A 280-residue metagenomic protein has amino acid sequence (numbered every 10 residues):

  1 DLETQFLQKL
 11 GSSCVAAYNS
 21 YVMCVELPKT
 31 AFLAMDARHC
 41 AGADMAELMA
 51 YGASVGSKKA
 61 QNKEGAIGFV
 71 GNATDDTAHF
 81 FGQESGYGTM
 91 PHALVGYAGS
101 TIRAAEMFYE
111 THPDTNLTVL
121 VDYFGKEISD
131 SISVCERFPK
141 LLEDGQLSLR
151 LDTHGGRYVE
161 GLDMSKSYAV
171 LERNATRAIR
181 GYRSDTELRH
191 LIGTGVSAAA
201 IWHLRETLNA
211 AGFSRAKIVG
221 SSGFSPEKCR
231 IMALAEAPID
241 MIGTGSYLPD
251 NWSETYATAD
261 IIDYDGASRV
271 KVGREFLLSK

Functional and structural regions predicted by a protein language model:
D1-A211, P226-E227, I231: Buried, small/hydrophobic-residue-enriched core segments of structured protein domains
S214-E227, A233, D240-T244: Hydrophobic alpha-helical bundle architecture
A237-T258: Glycine-rich phosphate-binding active-site loops on the catalytic face of alpha/beta enzymes
S253-K280: Hydrophobic, secondary-structure "cap" segments at the distal end of domains
